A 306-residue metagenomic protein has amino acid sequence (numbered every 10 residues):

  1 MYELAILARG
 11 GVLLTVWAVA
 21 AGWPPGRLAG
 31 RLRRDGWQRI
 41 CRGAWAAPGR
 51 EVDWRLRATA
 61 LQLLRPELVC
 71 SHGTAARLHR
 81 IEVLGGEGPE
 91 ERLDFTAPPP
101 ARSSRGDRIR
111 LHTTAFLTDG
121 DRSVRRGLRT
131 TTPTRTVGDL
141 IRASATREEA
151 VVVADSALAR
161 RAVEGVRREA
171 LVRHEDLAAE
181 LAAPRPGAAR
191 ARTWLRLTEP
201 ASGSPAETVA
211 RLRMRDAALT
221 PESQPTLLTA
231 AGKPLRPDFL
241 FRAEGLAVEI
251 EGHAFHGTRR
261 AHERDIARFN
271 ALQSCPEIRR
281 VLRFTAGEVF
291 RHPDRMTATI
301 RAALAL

Functional and structural regions predicted by a protein language model:
M1-G187, L306: Short gly/ser-rich loop at a beta-strand->alpha-helix junction or flexible surface loop bordering the NTP-binding
G22-P24, R161-L306: Surface segments flanking catalytic/ligand-binding clefts of nucleic-acid enzymes
